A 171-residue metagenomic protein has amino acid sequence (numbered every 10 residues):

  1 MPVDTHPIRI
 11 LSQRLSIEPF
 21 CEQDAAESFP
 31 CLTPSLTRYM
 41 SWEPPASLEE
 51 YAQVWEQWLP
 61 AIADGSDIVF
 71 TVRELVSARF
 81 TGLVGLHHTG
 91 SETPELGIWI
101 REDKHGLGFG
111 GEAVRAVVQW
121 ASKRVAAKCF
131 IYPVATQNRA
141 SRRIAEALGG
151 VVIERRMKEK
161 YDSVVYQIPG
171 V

Functional and structural regions predicted by a protein language model:
M1-Y39, V69-V171: Acyl-donor (CoA/ACP) binding surface of acyl/acetyltransferases
T37-Q57, I68-F70: Conserved GNAT-fold acetyl-CoA-binding loop/helix
P60-G65: Short loop/turn motifs at secondary-structure junctions and domain boundaries
